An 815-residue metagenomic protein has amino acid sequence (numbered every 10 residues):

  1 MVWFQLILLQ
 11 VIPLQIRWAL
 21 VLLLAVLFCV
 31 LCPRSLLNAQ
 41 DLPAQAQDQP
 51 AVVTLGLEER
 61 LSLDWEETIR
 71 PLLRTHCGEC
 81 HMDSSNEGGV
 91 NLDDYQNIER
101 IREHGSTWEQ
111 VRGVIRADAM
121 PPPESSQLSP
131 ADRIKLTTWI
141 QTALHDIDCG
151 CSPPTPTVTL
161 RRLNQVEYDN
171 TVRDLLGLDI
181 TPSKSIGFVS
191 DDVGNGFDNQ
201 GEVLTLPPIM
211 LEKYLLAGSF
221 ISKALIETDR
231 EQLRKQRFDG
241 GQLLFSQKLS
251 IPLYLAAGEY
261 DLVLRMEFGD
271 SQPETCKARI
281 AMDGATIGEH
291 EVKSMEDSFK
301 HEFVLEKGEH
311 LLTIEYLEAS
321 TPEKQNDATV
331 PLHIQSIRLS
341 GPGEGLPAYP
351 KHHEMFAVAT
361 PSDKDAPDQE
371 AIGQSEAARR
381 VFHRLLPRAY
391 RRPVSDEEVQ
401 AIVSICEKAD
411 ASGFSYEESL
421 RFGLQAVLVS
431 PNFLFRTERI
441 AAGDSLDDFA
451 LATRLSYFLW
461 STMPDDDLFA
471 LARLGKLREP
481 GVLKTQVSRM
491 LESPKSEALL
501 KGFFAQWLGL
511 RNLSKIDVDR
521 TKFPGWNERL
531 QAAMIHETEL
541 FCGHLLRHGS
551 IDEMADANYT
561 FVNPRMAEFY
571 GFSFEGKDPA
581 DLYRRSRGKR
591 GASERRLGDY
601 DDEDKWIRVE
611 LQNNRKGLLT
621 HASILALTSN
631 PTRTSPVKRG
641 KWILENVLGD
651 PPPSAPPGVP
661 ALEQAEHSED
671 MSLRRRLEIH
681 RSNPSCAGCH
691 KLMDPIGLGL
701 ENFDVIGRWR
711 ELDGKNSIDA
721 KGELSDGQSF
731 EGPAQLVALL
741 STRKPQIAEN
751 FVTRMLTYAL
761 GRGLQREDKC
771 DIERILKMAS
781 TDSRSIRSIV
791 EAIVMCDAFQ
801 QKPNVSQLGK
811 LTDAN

Functional and structural regions predicted by a protein language model:
M1-I16: N-terminal secretory signal peptides that target proteins for export/translocation
A19-P33: Bacterial N-terminal signal peptides
L36-L233, E315-T321, Q325-S336, S340-S362 (+13 more regions): Aromatic- and Gly/Pro-enriched helix-to-coil junctions and flexible linker segments
P43, D48-Q110, A117, E124-P130 (+6 more regions): Sequence context surrounding c-type heme c attachment/ligation sites in exported
E167, T171, L175-L176, G201-G269 (+9 more regions): Extended surface/linker regions that mediate inter-domain or inter-protein docking in multi-component redox
R265-V330: Beta-strand-rich ligand-recognition modules
D368, Y416, L434-E438, A442-T453 (+7 more regions): Long, ordered, helix-rich scaffold segments
E398, I402, L420, V429-R436 (+8 more regions): Extended, hydrophobic alpha-helical segments in both membrane/secreted and soluble proteins
